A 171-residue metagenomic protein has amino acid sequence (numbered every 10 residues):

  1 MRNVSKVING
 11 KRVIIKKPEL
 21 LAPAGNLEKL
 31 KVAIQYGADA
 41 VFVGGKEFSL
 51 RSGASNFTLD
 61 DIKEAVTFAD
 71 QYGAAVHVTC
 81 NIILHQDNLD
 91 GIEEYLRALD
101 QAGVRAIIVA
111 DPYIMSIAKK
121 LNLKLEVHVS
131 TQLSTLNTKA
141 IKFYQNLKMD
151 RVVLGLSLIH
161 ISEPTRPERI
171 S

Functional and structural regions predicted by a protein language model:
R2-S162: Non-catalytic helical/linker scaffolds that mediate oligomerization, partner binding, and domain coupling around large
I159-S171: Single conserved hydrophobic/aromatic residue that forms the stacking wall/gate of nucleotide- or nucleobase-binding
